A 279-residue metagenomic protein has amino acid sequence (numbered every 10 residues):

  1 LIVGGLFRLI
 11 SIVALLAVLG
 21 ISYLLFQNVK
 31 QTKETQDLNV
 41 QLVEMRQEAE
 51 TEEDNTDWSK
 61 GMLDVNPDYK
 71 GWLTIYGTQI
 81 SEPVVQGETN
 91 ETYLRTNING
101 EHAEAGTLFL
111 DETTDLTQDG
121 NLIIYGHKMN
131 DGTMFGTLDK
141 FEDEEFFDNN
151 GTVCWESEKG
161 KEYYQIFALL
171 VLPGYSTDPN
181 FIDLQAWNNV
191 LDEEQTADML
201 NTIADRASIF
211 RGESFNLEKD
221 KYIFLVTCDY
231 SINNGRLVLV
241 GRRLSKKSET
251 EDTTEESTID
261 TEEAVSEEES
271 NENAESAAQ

Functional and structural regions predicted by a protein language model:
L1-V3: N-terminal Lys/Arg-rich, disordered targeting/topogenic segments
G5-L25: Hydrophobic membrane-insertion alpha-helices, especially the h-region of bacterial N-terminal signal peptides
V18-Q279: Solvent-exposed, non-transmembrane regions of membrane-associated and secreted proteins
